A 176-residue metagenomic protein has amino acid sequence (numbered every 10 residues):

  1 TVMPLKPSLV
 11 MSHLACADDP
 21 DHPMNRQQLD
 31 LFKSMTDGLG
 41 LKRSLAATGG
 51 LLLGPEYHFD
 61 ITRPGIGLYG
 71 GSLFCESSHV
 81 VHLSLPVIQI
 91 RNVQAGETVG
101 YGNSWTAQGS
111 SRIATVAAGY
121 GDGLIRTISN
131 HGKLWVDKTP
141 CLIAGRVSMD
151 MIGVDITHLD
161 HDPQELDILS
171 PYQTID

Functional and structural regions predicted by a protein language model:
T1-Q94: Active-site loop/helix belt of alpha/beta enzymes
I90-D176: C-terminal accessory subdomain/extension
